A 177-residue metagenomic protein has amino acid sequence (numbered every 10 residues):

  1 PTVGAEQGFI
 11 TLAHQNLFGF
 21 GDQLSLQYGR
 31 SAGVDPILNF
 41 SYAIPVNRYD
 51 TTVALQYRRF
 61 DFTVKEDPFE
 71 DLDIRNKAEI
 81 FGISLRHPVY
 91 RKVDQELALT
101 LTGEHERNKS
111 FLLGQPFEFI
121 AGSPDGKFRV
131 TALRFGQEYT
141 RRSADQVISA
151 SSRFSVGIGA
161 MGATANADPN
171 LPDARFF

Functional and structural regions predicted by a protein language model:
P1-A54: Outer-membrane beta-barrel initiation region
T52-F177: Transmembrane beta-strand segments of outer-membrane beta-barrel domains in Gram-negative and organellar OMPs
